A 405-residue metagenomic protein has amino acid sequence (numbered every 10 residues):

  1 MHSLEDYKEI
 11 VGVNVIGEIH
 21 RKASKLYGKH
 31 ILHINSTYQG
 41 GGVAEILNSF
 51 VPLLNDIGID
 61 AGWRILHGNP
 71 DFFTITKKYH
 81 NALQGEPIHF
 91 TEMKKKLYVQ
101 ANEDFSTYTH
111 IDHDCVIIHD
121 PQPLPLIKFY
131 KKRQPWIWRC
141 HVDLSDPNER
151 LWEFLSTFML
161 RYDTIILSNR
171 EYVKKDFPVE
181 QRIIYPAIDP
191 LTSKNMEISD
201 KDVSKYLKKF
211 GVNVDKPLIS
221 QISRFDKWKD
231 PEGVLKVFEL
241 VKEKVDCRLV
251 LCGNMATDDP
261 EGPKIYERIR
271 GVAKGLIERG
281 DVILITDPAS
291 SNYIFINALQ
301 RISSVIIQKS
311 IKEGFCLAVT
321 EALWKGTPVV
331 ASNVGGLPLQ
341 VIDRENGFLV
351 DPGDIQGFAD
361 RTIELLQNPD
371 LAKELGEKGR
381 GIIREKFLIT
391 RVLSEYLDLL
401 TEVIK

Functional and structural regions predicted by a protein language model:
L32, L207-K229, L235, L249-L251: Conserved donor-binding/catalytic core segment of Leloir-type glycosyltransferases
T257-A298: Nucleotide-activated donor-binding/catalytic signature segment of Leloir-type glycosyltransferases, i.e., the conserved
S304, G326-P328, N333: A short alpha->beta transition loop at the rim of the catalytic pocket in nucleotide-sugar-dependent
I311: Aromatic "clamp/platform" in nucleotide-sugar-dependent glycosyltransferases that forms part of the donor/acceptor
C316-V319, L337: Short glycine/serine-rich donor-binding loops of glycosyltransferases
V319, P328-A331, V341: Short hydrophobic beta-strand element within catalytic cores of glycosyltransferases and related nucleotide-activated
D343-R344, F348-I355, E364-P369: Conserved acidic donor-binding segment of nucleotide-sugar-dependent glycosyltransferases
D370-T401: A charged, aromatic-enriched C-terminal amphipathic alpha-helix characteristic of glycosyltransferases across folds
